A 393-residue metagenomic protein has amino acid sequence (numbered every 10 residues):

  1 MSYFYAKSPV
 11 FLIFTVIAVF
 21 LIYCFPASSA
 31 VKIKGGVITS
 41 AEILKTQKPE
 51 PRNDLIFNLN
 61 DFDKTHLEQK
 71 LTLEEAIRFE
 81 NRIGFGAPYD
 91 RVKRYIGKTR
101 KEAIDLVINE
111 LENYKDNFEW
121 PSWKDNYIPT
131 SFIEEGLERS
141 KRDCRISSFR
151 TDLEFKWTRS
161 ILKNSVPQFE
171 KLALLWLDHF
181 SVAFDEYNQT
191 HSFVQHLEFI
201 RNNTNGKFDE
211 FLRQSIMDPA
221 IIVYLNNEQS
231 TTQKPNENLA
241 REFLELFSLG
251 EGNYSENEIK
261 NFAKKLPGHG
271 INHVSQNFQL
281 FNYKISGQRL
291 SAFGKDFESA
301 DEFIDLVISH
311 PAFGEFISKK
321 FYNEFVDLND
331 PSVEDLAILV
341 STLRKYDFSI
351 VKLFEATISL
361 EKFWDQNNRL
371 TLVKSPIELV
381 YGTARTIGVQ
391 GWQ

Functional and structural regions predicted by a protein language model:
M1-A6: N-terminal secretory signal peptides that target proteins for export/translocation
P9: Solvent-exposed interhelical
I13-Y23: Bacterial N-terminal signal peptides
C24-A30: Boundary at the C-terminal end of the N-terminal hydrophobic targeting segment
V31-K141, T151, V194, F199-Q393: His/Asp/Glu-rich metal/cofactor-coordinating catalytic motifs and the adjacent surface-exposed loops that frame enzyme
K141-R142, R159: Glycine-rich, N-terminal phosphate-binding loop and its surrounding beta-alpha-beta segment
F155, S160, S165-M217, I222-V223: Well-ordered mid-protein domain cores that form the structural environment of catalytic cofactors
